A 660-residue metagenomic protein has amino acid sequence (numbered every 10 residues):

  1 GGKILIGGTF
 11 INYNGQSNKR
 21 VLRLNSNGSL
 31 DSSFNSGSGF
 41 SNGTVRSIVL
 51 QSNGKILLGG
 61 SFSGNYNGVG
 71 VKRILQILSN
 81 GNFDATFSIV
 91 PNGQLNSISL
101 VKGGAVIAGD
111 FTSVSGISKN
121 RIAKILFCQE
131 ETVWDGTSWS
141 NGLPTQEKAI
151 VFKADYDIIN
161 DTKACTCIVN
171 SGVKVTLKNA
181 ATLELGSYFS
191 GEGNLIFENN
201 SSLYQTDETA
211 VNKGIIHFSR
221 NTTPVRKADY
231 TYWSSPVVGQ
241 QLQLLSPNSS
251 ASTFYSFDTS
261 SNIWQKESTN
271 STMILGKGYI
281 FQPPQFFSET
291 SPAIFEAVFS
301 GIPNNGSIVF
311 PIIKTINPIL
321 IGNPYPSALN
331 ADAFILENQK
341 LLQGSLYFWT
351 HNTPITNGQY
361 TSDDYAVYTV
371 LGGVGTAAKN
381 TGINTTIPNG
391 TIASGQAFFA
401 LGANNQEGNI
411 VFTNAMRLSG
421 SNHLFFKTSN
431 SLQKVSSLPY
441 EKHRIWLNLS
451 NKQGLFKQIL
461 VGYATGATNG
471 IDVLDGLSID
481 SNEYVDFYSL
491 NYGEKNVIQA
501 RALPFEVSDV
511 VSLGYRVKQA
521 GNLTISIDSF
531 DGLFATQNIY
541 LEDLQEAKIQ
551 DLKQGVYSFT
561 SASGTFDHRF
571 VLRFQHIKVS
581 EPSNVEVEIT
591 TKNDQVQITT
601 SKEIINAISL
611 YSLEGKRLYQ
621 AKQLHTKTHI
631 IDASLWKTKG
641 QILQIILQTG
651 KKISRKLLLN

Functional and structural regions predicted by a protein language model:
G1-Q129: Extracytoplasmic mature domains of secreted or surface-exposed proteins
K124-V133, P144-T145, Q575-S583: Low-complexity, Pro/Thr/Ser/Gly/Ala-rich linker/spacer regions in secreted, extracellular modular proteins
C128-N141, S219, K227-Y230, S421 (+2 more regions): Boundary/junction segments of secreted and surface-exposed precursor proteins
C128-T166, F257: Solvent-exposed adhesion/ligand-recognition segments of exported proteins
A149-P224, I294-S300: Extracellular beta-helix/beta-solenoid repeat scaffolds
N200-L244, V309, I316, Y325-P326: Extracellular, surface-exposed repeat architectures
E267, M273-I274, Q282-T626, I631-T638 (+1 more regions): Compositionally biased Ser/Thr/Gly- and acidic/asparagine-rich, proline-interspersed low-complexity stretches
I645-L647: Conserved structural position at the C-terminal beta-strand of extracellular beta-sandwich adhesion modules
